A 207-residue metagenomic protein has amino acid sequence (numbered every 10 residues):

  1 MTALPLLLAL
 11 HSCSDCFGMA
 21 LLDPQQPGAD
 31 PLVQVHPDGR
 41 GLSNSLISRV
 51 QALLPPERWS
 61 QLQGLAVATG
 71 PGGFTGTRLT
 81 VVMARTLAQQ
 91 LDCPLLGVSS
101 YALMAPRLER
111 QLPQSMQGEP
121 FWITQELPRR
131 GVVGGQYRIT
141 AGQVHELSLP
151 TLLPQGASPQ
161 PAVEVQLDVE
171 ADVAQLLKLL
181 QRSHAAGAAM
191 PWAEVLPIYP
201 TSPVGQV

Functional and structural regions predicted by a protein language model:
M1-D30, G39-S45, L96-V207: Oxyanion-binding and handling regions
Q34: Catalytic-core segment of enzymes that process non-peptidic bonds
S48-R49, L79: Short, conserved active-site loops that position catalytic residues or coordinate cofactors/metal ions across diverse
V50-G64, L112-P113: Phosphate/pyrophosphate-binding loops at sites that engage ATP/ADP/AMP, CoA/4′-phosphopantetheine, polyphosphate
A52, R85, Q89, R110-Q111 (+1 more regions): Short, well-ordered alpha-helices that flank and scaffold nucleotide-derived cofactor binding pockets
G64-S100: DPxDG-like acidic metal-binding loop motif
